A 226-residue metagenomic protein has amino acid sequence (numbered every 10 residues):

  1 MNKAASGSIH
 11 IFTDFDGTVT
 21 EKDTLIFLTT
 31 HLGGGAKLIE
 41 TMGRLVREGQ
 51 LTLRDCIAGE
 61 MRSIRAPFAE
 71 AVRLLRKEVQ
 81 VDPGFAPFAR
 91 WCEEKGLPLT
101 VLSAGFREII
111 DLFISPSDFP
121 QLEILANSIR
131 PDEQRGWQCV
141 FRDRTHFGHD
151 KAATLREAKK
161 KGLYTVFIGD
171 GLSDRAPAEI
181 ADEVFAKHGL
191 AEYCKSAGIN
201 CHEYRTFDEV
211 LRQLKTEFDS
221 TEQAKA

Functional and structural regions predicted by a protein language model:
M1-S8, S220-A226: Short, low-complexity, intrinsically disordered N-terminal peptides in bacterial proteins
N2-S128: Alpha-helical substrate-recognition element adjacent to the catalytic core
G84-P98, G105-A226: C-terminal cap/substrate-recognition subdomain and adjoining C-terminal extension of metal-dependent phosphatase-like
